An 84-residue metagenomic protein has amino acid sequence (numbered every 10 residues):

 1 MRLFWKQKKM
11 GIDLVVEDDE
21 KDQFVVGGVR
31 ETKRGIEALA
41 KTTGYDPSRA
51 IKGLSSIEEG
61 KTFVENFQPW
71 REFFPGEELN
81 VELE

Functional and structural regions predicted by a protein language model:
M1-L39: Short N-terminal "domain-start" leader segments that mark the transition from disordered tails or signal peptides into
R2, G35-E84: Mixed-charge, Lys/Arg-enriched low-complexity segments
